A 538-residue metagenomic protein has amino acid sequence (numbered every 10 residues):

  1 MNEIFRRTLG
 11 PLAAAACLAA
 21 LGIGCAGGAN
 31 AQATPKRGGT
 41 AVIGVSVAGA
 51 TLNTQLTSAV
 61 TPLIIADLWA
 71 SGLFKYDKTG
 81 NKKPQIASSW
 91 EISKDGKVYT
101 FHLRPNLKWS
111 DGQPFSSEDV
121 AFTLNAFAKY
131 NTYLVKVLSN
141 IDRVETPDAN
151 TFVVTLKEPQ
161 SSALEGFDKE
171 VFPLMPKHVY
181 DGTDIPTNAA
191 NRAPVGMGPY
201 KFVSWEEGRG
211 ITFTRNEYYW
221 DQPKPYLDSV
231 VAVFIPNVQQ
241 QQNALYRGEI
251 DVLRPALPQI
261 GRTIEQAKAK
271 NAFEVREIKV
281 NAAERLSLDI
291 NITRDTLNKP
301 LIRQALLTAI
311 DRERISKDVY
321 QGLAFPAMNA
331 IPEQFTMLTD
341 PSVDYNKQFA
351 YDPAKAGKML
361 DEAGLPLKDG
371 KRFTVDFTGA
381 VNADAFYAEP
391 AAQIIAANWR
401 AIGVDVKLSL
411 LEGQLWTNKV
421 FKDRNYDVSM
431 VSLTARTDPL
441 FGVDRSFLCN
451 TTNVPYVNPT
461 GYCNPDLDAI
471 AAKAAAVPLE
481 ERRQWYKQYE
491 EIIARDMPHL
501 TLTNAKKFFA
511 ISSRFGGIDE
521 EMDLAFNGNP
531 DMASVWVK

Functional and structural regions predicted by a protein language model:
G44-K94, N125, V195-M197: N-terminal lobe/hinge region of extracytoplasmic solute-binding protein
D77, T214-Y218, V280-A305, A309 (+2 more regions): A bilobed periplasmic-binding-protein/Venus flytrap-type ligand-binding module shared by bacterial periplasmic
D77-T79, K169-P225, S229, A354 (+1 more regions): Gly/Pro-rich hinge or "lid" segments in bacterial periplasmic/extracellular proteins
S88-Y133, P147, V153-E158, Q241-A244 (+1 more regions): Aromatic- and charge-enriched surface segment that lines or borders ligand/interaction sites
K136-Y180, S204: Surface-exposed binding/hinge segments that line and control ligand-binding clefts or catalytic entry sites
E206-G210, R215, L307-D340, Y387-A396 (+1 more regions): Detector for C-terminal structural segments
E217-T263, D405-K407: Ligand-site clamp/hinge motif
P326-A363, N382-A388: Structural transition elements
